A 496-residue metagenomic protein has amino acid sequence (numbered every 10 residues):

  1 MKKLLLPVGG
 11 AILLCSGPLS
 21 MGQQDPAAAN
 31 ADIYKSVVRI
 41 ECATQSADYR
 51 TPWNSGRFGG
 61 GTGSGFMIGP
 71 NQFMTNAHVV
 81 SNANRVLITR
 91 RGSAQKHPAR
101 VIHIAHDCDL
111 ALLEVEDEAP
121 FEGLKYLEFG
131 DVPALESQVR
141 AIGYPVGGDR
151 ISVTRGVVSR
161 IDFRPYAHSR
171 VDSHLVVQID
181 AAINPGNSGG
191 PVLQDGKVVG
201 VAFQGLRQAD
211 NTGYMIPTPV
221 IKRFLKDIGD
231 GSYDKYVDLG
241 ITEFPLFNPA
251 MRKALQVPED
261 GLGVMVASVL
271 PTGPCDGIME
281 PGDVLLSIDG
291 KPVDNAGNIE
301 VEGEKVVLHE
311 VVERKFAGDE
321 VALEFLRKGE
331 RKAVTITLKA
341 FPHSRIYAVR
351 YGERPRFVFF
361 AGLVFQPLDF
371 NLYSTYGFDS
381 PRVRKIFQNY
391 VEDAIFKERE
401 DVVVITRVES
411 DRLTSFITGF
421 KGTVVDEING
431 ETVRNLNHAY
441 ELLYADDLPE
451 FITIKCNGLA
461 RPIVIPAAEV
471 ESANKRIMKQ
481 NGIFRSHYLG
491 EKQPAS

Functional and structural regions predicted by a protein language model:
M1-L4: Positively charged n-region of N-terminal signal peptides that target proteins for export
P7-G17: Bacterial N-terminal signal peptides
Q24-A28, A47-P70, N76, Q95-P98 (+5 more regions): A conserved glycine-rich beta-strand in the N-terminal activation segment of trypsin-fold
A28, N54, F66-G69, A77 (+5 more regions): C-terminal recognition in membrane/secretory proteostasis and scaffolding
S36-C42, D48, N54-S55, E116-Y126 (+6 more regions): Active-site region of chymotrypsin-like
Q45, G60, I104-C108, S159-A167 (+2 more regions): Short, conserved beta-turn/loop elements at beta-strand boundaries and strand-helix junctions
S46, G69-I151, P185, D294 (+1 more regions): Conserved active-site neighborhood of the chymotrypsin/trypsin-like protease fold
T62, N76-S81, G143, S159-R160 (+4 more regions): Short beta->alpha transition motifs characteristic of CBS
